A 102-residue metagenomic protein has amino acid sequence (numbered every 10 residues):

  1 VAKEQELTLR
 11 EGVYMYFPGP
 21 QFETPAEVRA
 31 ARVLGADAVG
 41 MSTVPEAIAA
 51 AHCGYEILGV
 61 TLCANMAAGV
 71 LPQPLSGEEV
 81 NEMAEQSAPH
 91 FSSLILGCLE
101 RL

Functional and structural regions predicted by a protein language model:
V1-L62, M66, E78-L102: Glycine-rich phosphate- or other oxyanion-binding loops that anchor nucleotides, phosphorylated ligands
